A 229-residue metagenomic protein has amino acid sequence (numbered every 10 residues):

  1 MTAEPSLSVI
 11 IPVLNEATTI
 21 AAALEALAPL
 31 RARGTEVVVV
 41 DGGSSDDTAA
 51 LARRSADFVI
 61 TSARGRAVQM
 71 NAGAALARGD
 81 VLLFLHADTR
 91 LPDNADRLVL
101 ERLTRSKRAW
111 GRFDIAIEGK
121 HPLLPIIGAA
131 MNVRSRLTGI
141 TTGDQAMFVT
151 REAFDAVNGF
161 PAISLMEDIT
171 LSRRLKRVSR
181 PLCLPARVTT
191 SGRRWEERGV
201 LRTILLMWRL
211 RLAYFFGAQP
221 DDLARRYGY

Functional and structural regions predicted by a protein language model:
M1-T2, R173-Y229: Hydrophobic helical membrane-anchoring modules
S6-S8, E36, T170: Cell-envelope/extracellular polymer assembly enzymes that use nucleotide-activated donors
T18-A22, D46-S55: Acidic helix N-cap motif at the loop->helix transition within catalytic regions of sugar-transfer enzymes
E25-G34: Short, acidic, metal-binding catalytic loop of nucleotide-sugar glycosyltransferases
T35-V38, A49-L76: Conserved donor nucleotide-binding strand/loop of the catalytic core
D41-A49, T89: A conserved acidic beta->alpha catalytic loop
L82: Short aromatic/hydrophobic "clamp" motif used to bind/position activated sugar donors
D93-L123: Conserved donor NDP-sugar-binding/catalytic core segment of glycosyltransferases
